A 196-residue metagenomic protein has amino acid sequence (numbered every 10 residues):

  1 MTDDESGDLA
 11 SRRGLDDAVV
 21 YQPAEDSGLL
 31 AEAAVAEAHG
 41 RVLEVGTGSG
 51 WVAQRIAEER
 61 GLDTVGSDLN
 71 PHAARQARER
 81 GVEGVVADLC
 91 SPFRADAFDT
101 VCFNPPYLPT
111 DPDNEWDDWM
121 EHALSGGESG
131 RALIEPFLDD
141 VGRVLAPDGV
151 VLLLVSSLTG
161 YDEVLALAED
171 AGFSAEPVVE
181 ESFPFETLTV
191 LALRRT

Functional and structural regions predicted by a protein language model:
M1-T196: Auxiliary N-terminal substrate/complex-recognition segments of SAM-dependent methyltransferases
